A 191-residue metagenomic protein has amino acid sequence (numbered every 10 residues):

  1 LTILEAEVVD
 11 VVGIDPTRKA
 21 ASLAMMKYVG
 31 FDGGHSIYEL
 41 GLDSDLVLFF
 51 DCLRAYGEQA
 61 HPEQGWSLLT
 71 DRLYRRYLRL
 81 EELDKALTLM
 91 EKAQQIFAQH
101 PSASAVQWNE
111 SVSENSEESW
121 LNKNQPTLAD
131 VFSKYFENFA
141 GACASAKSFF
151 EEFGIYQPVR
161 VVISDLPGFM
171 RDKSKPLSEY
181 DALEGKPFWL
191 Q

Functional and structural regions predicted by a protein language model:
L1-Q191: Acidic (Asp/Glu-rich) sequence patches and key acidic residues that form negatively charged surfaces used
